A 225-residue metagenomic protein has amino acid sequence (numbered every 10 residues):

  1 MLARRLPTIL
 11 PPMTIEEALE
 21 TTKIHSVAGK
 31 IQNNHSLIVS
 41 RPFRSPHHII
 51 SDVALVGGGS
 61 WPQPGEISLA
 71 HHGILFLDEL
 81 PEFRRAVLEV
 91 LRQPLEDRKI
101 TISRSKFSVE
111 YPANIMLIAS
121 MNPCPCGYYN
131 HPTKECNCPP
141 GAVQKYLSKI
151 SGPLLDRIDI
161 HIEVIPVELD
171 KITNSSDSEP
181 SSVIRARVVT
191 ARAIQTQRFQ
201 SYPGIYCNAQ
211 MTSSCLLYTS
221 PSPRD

Functional and structural regions predicted by a protein language model:
M1-A28: Walker A/P-loop
T14-E16, G29-N33, Q63, R98-S105: Active-site phosphate-binding and catalytic loops of NTP-dependent enzymes
L37-P46: Inter-Walker segment of RecA-like/P-loop motor cores
V53-I74: Conserved alpha-helical scaffold flanking the Walker A/P-loop in AAA+ ATPase domains
P62, A86-V90, P94-S220, R224: Basic, amphipathic alpha-helical bundle interface domains used for macromolecular binding and assembly
E79: Walker B catalytic acidic pair
E82-F83: Residues immediately C-terminal
